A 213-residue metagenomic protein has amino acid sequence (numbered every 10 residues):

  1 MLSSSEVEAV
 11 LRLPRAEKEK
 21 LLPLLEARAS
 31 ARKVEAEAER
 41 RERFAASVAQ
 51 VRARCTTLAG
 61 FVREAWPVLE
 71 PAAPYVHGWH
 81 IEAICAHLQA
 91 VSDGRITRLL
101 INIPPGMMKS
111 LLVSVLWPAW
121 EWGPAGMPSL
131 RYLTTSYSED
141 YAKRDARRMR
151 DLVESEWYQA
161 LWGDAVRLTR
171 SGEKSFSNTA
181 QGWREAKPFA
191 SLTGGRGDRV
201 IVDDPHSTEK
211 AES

Functional and structural regions predicted by a protein language model:
M1-I96: N-terminal accessory segments
A72-A73, E156-A160, K210-S213: Short, polar/flexible loop-turn hinges at active-site or ligand-entry regions and domain interfaces
E82-Q89, L111-G123, D203: Contiguous, well-ordered alpha-helical segments that form the cores/surfaces of helical PPI scaffolds
R95-P118: Walker A/P-loop
R98-L100, R131-L133, W183, R199: Residue-level preference for the first positions of well-ordered beta-strands
E121-K143: Conserved SF1/SF2 helicase motif Ia
T135-A190: Conserved nucleotide-state-sensing and coupling region of NTP-binding domains
E173-S213: Conserved RecA-like ASCE ATPase "motif II neighborhood" in helicase/translocase motors
